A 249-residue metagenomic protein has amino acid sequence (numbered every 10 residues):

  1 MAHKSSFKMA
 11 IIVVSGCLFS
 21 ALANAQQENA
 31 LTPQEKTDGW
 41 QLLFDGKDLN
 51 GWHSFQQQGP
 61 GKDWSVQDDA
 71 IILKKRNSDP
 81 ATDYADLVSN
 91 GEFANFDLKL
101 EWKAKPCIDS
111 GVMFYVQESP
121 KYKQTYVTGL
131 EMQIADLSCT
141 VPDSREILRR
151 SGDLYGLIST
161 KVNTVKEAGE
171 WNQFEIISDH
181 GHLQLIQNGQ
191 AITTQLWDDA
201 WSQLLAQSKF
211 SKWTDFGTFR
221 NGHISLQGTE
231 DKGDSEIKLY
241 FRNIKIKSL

Functional and structural regions predicted by a protein language model:
M1-I11: Bacterial N-terminal signal peptides that target proteins for export
A10-S20: Bacterial N-terminal signal peptides
N24-L249: Carbohydrate-interacting regions of secretory-pathway proteins
